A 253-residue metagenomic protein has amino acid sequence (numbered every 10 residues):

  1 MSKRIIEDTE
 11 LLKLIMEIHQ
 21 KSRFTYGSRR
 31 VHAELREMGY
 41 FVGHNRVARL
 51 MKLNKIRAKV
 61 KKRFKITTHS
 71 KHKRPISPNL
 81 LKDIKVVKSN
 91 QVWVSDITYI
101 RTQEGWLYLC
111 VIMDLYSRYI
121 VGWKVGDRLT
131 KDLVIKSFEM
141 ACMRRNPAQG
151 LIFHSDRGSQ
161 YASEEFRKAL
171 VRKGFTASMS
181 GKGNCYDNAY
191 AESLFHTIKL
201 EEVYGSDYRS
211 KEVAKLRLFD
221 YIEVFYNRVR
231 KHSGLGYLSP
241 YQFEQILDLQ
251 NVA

Functional and structural regions predicted by a protein language model:
M1-A253: Charged DNA-binding/catalytic regions of mobile-element recombinases
